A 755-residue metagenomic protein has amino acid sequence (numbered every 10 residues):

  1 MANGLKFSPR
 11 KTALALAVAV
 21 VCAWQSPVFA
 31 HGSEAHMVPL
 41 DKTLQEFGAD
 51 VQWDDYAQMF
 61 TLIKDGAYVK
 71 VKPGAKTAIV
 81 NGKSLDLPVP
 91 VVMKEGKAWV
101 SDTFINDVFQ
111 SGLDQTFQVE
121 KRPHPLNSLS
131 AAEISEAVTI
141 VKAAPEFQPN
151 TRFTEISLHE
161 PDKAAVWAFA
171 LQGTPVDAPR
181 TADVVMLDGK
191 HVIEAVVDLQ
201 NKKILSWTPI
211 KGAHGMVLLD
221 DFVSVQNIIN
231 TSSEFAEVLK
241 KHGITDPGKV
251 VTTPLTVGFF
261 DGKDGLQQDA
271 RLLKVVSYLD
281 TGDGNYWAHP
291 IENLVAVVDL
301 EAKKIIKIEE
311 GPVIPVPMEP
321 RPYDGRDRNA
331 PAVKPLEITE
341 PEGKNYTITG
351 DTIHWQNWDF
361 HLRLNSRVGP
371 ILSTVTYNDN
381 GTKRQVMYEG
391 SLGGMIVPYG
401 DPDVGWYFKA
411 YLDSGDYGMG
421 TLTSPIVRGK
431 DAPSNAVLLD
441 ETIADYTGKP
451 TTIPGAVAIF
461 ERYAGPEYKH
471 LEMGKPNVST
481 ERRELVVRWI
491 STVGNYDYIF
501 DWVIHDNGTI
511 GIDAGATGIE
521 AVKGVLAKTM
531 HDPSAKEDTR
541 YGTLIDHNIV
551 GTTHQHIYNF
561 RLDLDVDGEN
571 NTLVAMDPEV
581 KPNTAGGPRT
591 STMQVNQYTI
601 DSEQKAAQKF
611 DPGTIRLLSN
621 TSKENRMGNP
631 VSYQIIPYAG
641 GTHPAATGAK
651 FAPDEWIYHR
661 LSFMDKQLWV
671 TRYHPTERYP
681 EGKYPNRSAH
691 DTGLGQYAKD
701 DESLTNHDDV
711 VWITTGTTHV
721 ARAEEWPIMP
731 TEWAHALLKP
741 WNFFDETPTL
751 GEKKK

Functional and structural regions predicted by a protein language model:
A2-K11, A15-R122: Primary recognition of N-terminal secretory signal peptides and signal-anchoring hydrophobic helices
S33, M93-E95, D177, Q268 (+3 more regions): Surface-exposed coil/turn segments at beta-strand junctions on protein surfaces, enriched
L40, D50, E120-R122, E136 (+3 more regions): Interaction-mediating elements
D50-Y56, V69-I79, G112-V119, Q148-P149 (+4 more regions): Extended intrinsically disordered, low-complexity coil regions enriched in Ser, Thr, Gly, Ala and often Pro
P125-A170, L218-G262: Short, non-transmembrane alpha-helical segments in secretory-pathway proteins
Q148-Q200, D246-D299, Q356, V487: Exposed beta-strand-loop-beta-strand "reactive/processing" segments of non-cytosolic proteins
L199-I204, T208-V217, K240-H242, D280-P370 (+3 more regions): Extended effector regions of multi-domain proteins
